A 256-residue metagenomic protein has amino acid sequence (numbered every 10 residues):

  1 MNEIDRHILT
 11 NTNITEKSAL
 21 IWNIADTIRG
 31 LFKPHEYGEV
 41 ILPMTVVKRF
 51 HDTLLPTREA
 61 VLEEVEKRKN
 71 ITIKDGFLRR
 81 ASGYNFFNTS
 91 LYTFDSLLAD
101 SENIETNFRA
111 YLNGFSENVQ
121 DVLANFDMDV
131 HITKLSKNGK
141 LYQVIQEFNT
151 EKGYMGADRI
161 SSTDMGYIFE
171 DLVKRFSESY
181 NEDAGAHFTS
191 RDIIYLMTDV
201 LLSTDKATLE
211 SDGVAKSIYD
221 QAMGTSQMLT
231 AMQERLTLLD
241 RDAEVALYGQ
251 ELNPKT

Functional and structural regions predicted by a protein language model:
M1-K206: Non-catalytic, mostly N-terminal accessory regions of nucleic-acid modification and defense proteins
H187-T256: Conserved S-adenosyl-L-methionine
